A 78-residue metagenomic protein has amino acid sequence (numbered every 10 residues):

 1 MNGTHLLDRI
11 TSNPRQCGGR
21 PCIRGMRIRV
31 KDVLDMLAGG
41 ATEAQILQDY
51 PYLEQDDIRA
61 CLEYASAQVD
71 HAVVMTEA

Functional and structural regions predicted by a protein language model:
M1-L6, V74-A78: Intrinsically disordered, low-complexity and often Lys/Arg-enriched segments
H5-A44: A short, structured beta-strand/loop element
R29-A78: Long, charge-rich, low-complexity alpha-helical segments
